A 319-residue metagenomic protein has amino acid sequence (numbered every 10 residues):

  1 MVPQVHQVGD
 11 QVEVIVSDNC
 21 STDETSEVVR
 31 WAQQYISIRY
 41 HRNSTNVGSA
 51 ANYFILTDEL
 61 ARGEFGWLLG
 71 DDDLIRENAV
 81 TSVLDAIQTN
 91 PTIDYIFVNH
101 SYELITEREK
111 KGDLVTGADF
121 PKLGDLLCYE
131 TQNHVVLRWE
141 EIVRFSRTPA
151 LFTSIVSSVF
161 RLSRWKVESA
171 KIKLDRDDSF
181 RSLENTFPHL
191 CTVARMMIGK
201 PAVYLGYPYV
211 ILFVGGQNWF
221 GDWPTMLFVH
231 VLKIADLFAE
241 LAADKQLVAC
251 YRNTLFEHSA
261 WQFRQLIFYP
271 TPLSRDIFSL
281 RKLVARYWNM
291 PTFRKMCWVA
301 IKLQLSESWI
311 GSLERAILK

Functional and structural regions predicted by a protein language model:
M1-L227: Nucleotide-sugar donor-binding/catalytic module of glycosyltransferases that assemble extracellular/cell-envelope
C191-A194, I198, A202-K319: C-terminal subregions of glycosyltransferases and related glycan-biosynthesis enzymes
